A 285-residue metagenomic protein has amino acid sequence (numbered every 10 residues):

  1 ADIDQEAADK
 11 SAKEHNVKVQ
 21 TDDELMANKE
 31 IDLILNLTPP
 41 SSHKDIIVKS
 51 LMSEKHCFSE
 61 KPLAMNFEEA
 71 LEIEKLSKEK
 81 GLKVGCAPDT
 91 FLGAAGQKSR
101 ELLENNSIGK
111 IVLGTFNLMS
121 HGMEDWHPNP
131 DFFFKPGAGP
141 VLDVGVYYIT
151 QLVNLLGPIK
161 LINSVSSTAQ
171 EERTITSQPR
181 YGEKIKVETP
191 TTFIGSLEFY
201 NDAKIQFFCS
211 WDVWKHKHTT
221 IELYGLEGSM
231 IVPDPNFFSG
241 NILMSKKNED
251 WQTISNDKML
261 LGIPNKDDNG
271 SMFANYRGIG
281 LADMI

Functional and structural regions predicted by a protein language model:
I3, K10, H15-L76, Y276-I279: Beta-loop-alpha module in the N-terminal Rossmann-like domain of NAD(P)-dependent dehydrogenases, especially those
A8-D9, I149: Short alpha-helix immediately C-terminal to the canonical SAM-binding loop
V17, S53-K55, K80-L82, Y200-K204: A short helix->loop->beta-strand "cap" motif at the edges of active sites that frequently abuts
T21, S59, M65, V84-C86 (+2 more regions): Hydrophobic residues in well-ordered beta-strands that form the structural core
L71-D89, I108-F116: Rossmann-fold dehydrogenase core element
T90-K186: Predominantly a Rossmann-like dinucleotide-binding segment in NAD(P)-dependent oxidoreductases
E171, I175-E188, I194, F199 (+1 more regions): C-terminal glycine/acidic-rich active-site capping loop/insertion
